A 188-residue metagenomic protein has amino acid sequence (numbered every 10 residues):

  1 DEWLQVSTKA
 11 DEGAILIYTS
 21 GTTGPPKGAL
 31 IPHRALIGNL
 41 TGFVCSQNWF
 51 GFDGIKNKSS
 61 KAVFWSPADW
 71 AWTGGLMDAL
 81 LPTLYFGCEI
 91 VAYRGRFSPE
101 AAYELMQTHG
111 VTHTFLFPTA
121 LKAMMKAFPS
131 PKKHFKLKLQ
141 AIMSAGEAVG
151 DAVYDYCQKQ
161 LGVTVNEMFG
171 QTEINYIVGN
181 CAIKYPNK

Functional and structural regions predicted by a protein language model:
D1-Y18, P25, F50-V63: Conserved pre-ATP/AMP-binding loop-to-beta segment of ANL
G13, T19-T22, F64, M106 (+4 more regions): Conserved S/T- and glycine-rich ATP-binding loop of Class I adenylate-forming
L16, P67-A68, Y93-R94, F117 (+2 more regions): Short hydrophobic "strand-cap" motifs at the C-terminus of beta-strands
I17, K122, D155: Active-site phosphate/pyrophosphate- and oxyanion-stabilizing loops and adjacent acidic/basic residues in soluble
I37-H113, K126-A127: Conserved AMP-binding/adenylation subdomain of ANL enzymes
Y85-C88, V111-L116, M125-N187: Gly/Ser/Thr-rich phosphate-binding loop
